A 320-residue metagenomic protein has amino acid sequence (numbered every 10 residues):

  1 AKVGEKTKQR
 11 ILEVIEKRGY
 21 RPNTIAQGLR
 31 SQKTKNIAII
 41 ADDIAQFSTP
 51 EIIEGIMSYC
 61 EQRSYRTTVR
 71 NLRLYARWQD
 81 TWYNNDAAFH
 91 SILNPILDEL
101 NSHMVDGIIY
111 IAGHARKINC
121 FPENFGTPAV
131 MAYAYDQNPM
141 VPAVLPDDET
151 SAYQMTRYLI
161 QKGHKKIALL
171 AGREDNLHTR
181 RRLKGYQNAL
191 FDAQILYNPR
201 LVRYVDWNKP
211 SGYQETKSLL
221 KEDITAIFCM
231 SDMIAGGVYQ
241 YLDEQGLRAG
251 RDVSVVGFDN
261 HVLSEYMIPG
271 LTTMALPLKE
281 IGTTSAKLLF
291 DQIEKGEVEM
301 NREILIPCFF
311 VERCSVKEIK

Functional and structural regions predicted by a protein language model:
A1-K35, K320: N-terminal helix-turn-helix DNA-binding module of bacterial transcription factors
I11, I37, I56, I108 (+7 more regions): Hydrophobic structural packing positions in well-ordered secondary structure
Q32-R157, Q161, K221: Alpha-helical recognition/docking segments in bacterial nutrient-uptake and carbohydrate-utilization systems
D42-E51, R70-S91, V144-Q154, L170-E215 (+4 more regions): Hinge/beta->alpha junction and helix N-cap segments in small-molecule ligand-binding domains
K166, Y197-L201, A249-S254: Short acidic capping loops at alpha-helix termini that bridge into adjacent secondary structure
E215-K320: Flexible loop/turn connectors
